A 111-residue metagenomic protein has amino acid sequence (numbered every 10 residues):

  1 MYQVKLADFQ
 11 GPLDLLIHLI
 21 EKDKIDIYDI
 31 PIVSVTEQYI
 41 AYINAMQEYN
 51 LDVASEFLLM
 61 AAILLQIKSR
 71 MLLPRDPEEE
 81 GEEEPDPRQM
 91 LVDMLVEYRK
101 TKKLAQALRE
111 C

Functional and structural regions predicted by a protein language model:
M1-C111: Long, charge-dense, low-complexity tracts
